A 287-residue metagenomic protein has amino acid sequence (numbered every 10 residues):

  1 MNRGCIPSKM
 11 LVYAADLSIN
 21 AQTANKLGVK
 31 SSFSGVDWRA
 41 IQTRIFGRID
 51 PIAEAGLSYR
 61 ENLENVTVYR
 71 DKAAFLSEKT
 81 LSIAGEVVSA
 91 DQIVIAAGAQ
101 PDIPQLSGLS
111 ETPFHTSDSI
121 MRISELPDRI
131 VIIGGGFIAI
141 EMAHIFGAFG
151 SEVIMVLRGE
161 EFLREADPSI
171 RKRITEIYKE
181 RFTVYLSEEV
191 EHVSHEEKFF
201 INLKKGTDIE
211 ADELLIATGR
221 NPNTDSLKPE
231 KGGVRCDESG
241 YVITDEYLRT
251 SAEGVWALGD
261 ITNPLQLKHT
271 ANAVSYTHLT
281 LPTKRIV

Functional and structural regions predicted by a protein language model:
M1-L126, G159-L163, P168-I170, E176-Y185 (+3 more regions): Glycine-rich flavin
A90, I103-Q105, I140-E141, F146 (+4 more regions): Glycine/Thr-rich phosphate-binding loops of Rossmann-like dinucleotide-binding domains
I95-A96, I132, I216-A217: Redox-cofactor binding/interface segments in oxidoreductases and associated redox assembly factors
S110-P127, D208-Y276: FAD-site-proximal beta/loop scaffold in flavoenzymes
E125-R158, E165-A166: Rossmann-like NAD(P)H-binding beta-loop-alpha module
S151, R158, F182-T183, V234: Short phosphate-binding/catalytic loops that engage adenosine nucleotides
H278-V287: Single conserved hydrophobic/aromatic residue that forms the stacking wall/gate of nucleotide- or nucleobase-binding
